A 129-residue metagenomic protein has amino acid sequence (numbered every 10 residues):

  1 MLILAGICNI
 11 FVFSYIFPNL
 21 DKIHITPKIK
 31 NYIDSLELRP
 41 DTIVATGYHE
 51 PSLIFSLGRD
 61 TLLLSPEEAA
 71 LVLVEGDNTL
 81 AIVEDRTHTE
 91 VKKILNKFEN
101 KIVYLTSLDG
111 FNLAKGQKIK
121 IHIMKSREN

Functional and structural regions predicted by a protein language model:
M1-I3: Membrane-interfacial entry segments at the cytosolic side of transmembrane helices
A5-H122: Short periplasmic/luminal acceptor-recognition loop of GT-C membrane glycosyltransferases, typified by
I123-N129: Short beta-strand-to-coil "C-cap" segments at the C-terminal boundary of structured domains/repeats, marking
